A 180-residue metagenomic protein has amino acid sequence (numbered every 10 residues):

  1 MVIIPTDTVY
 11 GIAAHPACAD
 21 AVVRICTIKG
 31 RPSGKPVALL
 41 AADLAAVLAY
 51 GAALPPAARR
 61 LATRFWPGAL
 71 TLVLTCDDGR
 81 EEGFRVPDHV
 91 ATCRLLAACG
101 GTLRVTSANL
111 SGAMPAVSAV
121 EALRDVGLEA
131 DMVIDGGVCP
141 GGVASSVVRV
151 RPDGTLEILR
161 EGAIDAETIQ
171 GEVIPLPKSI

Functional and structural regions predicted by a protein language model:
M1-I180: Active-site-adjacent structural elements in enzyme catalytic cores
